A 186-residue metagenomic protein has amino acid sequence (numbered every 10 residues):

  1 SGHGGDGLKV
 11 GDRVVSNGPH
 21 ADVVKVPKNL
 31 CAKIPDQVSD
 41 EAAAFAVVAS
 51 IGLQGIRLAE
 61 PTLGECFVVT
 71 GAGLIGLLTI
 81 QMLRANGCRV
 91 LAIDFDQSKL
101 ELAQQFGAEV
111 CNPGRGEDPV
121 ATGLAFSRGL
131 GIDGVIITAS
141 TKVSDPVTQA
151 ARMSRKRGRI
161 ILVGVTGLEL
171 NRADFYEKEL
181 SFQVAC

Functional and structural regions predicted by a protein language model:
S1-N17: A glycine-/small-residue-rich N-terminal strand-loop-strand element that serves as the cofactor-binding glycine loop
D12-R13, V23, Q54, C66 (+2 more regions): Residue-level marker of beta-strand positions
V15, V68, L91, R159-I161 (+1 more regions): Structural detector of well-ordered beta-strand residues that form the stable sheet scaffold of enzyme domains
N17-K28: A structural motif shared across PLP-dependent enzymes of the aminotransferase-like
G18, V47, A139: Glycine-rich, N-terminal phosphate-binding loop of Rossmann-like dinucleotide-binding domains
S39-E117: Mid-domain Rossmann-like dinucleotide-binding core that forms the NAD(H)/NADP(H) cofactor-binding site
E101, E109-Q183: Glycine-rich cofactor phosphate-binding loops and adjacent beta1-alpha1 units of small-molecule cofactor enzyme domains
